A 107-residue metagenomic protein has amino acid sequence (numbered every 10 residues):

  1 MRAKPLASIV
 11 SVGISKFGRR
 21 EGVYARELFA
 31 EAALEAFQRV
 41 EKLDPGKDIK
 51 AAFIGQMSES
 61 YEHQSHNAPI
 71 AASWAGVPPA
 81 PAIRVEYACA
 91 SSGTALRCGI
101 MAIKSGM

Functional and structural regions predicted by a protein language model:
M1-A80: Conserved "HGTGT" condensation-loop signature of ketosynthase/thiolase-family condensing enzymes that catalyze
E86-M107: Active-site-proximal alpha-helical scaffold in enzymes
